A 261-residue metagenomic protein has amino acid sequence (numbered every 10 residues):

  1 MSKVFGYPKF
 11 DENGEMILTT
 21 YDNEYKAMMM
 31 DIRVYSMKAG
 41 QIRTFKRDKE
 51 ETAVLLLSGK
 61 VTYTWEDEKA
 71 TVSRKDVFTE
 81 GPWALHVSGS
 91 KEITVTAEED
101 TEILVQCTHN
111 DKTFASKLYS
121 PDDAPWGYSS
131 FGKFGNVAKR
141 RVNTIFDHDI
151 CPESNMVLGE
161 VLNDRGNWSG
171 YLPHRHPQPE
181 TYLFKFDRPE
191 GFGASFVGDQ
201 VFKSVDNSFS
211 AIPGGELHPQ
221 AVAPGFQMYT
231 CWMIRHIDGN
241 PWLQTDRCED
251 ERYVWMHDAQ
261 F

Functional and structural regions predicted by a protein language model:
M1-P8, E12-N13, T19, F45-A53: Sequence termini and other peripheral, non-core segments
D11-T44, G132-T181: A short glycine-rich, His/Asp/Glu-containing loop-to-beta-strand
D31-T96: Extended, compositionally biased flexible segments
I32-S36, A53, A84-H86, V105 (+4 more regions): Conserved hydrophobic/aromatic beta-strand scaffold that supports enzyme active sites
D48-E68, R165-G166, Y171, P177-F209 (+1 more regions): Glycine- and acidic-residue-biased ligand/ion/polar-headgroup-sensing regions
F78-E98, T108, S204-G225, C231-R235: Conserved metal-binding segment of the jelly-roll/cupin
G89, A97, V105-H109, F146-H148 (+3 more regions): Short, structured patches in soluble enzyme cores that scaffold and shape functional sites
T101-R141, C231-F261: Double-stranded beta-helix
